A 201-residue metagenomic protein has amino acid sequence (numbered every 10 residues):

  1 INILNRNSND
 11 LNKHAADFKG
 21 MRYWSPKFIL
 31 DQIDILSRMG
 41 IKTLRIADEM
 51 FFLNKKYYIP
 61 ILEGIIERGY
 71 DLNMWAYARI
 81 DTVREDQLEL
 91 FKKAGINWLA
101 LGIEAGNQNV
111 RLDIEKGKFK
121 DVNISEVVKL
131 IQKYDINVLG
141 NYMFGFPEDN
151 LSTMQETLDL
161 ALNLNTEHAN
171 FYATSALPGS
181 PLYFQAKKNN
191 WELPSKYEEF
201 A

Functional and structural regions predicted by a protein language model:
I1-L139, F146, D159: Radical SAM [4Fe-4S] cluster-binding motif and immediate context
L4-N5, K56, N109, I114 (+2 more regions): Flexible glycine/acidic-rich beta-alpha junction loops that bind and position SAM and/or redox cofactors in anaerobic
T153-T157: Short alpha-helix in the alpha/beta-hydrolase fold that links the catalytic acid
D159-H168: Basic phosphate/pyrophosphate-binding loop/patch that engages nucleotide-derived ligands
